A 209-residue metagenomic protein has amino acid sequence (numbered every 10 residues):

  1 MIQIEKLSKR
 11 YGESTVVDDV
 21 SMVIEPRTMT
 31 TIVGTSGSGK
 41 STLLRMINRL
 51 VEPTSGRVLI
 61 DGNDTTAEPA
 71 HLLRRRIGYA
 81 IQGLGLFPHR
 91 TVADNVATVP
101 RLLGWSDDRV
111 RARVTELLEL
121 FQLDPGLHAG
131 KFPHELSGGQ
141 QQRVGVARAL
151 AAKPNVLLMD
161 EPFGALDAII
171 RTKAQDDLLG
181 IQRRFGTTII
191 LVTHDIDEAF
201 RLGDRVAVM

Functional and structural regions predicted by a protein language model:
N48: Helix-to-loop junction immediately C-terminal to a conserved catalytic motif
D64-G78, L102, D107-D108: ABC ATPase NBD coupling module
D108-L127, G180: Conserved ABC ATPase "signature" region
F132-L136, Q140: Conserved ABC ATPase signature
K153: Conserved catalytic motifs of ABC-family nucleotide-binding domains
L157-D160: Catalytic Walker B motif of ABC-type/P-loop ATPase nucleotide-binding domains
